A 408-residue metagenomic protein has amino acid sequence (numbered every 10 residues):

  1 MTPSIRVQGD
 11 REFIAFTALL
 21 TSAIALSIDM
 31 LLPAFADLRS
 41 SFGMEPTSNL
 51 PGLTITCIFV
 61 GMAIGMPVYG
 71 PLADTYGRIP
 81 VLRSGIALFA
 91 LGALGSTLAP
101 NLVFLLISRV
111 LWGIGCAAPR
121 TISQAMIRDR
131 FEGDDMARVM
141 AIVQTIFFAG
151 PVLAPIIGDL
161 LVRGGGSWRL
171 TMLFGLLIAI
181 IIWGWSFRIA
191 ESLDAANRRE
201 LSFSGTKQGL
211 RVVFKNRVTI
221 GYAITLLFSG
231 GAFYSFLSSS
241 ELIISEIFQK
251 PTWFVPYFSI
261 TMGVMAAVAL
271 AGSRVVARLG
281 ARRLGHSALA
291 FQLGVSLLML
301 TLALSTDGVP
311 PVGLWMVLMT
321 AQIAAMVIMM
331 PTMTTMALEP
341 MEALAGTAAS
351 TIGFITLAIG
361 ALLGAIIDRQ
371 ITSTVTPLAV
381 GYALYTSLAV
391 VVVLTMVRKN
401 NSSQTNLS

Functional and structural regions predicted by a protein language model:
T2-V7, S192-Y222: Juxtamembrane intracellular "pre-TM" segments in multi-pass secondary transporters
E12-M44, F236-E241: Extracytoplasmic
A34-I64: Extracellular/periplasmic helix-loop-helix junction of adjacent transmembrane segments in MFS-like secondary
G43, G77, L98-V103, G115 (+1 more regions): Helix-breaking motifs and short loop linkers at transmembrane-helix boundaries and internal kinks in secondary membrane
I64-V103: Conserved MFS/SLC helix-loop-helix module at the cytosolic interface between two early adjacent transmembrane helices
L88, G92-G95, V103-L111, G313-L318: Paired small-residue
F104, D134, A141-F187: Helix-loop-helix hairpin linking two adjacent transmembrane segments in secondary transporters
V110-F147: Cytoplasmic helix-loop-helix junction between adjacent transmembrane helices in 12-TM secondary transporters
